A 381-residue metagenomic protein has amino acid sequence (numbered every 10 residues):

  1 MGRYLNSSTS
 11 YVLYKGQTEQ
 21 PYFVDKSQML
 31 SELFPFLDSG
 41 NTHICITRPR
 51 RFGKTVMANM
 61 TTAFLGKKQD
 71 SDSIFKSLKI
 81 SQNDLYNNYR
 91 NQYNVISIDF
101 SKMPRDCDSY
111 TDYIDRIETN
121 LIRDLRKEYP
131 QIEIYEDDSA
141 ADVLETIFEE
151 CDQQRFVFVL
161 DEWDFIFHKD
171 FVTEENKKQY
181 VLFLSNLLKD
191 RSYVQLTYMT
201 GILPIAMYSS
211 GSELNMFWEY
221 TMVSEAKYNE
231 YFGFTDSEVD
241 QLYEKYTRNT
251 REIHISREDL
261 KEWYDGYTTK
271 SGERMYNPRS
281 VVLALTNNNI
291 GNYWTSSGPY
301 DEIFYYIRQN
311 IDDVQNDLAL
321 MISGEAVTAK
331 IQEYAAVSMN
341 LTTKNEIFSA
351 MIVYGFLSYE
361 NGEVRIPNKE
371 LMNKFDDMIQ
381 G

Functional and structural regions predicted by a protein language model:
M1-G381: Phosphate-binding site recognition
